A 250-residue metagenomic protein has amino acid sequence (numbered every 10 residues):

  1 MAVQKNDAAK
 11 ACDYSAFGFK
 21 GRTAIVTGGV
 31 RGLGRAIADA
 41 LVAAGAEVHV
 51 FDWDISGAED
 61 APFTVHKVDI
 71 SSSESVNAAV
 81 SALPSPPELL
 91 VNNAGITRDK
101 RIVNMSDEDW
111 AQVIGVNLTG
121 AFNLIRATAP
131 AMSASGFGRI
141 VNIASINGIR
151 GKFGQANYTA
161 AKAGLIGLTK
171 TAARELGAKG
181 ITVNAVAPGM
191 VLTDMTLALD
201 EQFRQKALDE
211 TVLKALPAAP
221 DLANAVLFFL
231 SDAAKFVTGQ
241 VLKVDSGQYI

Functional and structural regions predicted by a protein language model:
P84, V116-A134, A173-R174, L227 (+1 more regions): Amphipathic alpha-helical dimer-interface segment in Rossmann-like NAD(P)H-dependent oxidoreductases
I96, V103-F122, V141, L165 (+1 more regions): Catalytic Tyr-X3-Lys loop
R101-I102, D109-A111, T196, A207: Substrate-binding pocket helix/loop in short-chain dehydrogenase/reductase
V103, R150-A156, A178-K179, K214 (+1 more regions): Active-site loop immediately N-terminal to the catalytic Tyr-X3-Lys motif of short-chain dehydrogenase/reductase
I125, A161, T169: Active-site helix of classical SDR
S145: Residue(s) in the substrate-gating loop at a strand-loop-helix junction that position the organic substrate next
G177, T182, V237-G239: Short, small/polar-rich loop/turn modules that mediate ligand/substrate recognition or access, typified
A185, L208-V237, S246: C-terminal helical subdomain
